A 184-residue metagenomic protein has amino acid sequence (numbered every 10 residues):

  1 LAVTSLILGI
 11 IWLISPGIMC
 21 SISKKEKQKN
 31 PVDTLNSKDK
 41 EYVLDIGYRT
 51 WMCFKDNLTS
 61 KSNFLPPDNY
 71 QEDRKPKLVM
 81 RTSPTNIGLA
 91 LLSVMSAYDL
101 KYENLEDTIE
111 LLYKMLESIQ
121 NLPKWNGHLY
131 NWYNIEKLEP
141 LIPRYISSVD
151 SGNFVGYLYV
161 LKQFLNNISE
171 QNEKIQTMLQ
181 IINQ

Functional and structural regions predicted by a protein language model:
L1-Q184: Acidic, mature catalytic/reactive cores of soluble proteins
